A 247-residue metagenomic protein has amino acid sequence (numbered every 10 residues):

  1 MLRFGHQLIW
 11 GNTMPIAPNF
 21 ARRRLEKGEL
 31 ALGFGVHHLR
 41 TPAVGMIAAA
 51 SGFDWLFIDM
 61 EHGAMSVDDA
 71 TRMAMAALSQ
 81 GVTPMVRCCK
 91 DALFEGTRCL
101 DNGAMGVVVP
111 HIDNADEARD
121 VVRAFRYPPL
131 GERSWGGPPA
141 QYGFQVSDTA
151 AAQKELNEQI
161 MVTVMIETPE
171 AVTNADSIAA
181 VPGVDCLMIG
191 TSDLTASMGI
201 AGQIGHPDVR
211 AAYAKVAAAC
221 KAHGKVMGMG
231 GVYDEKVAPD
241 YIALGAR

Functional and structural regions predicted by a protein language model:
M1-T13: N-terminal amphipathic/basic-hydrophobic helices that include classical n-h-c signal peptides and signal-anchor
W10-R247: Expand to "…catalyze enediolate/carbanion chemistry for C-C bond making/breaking, isomerization, decarboxylation
